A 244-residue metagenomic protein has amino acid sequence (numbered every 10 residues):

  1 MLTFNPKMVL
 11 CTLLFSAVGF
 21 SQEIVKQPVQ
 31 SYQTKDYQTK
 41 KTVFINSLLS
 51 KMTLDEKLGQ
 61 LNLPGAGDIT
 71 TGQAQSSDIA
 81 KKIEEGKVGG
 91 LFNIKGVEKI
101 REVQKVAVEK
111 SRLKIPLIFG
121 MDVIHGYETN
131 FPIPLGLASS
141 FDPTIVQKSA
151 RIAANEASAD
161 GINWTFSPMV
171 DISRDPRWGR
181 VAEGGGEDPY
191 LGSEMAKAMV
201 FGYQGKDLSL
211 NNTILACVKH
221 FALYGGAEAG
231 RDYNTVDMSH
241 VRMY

Functional and structural regions predicted by a protein language model:
M1-Q27: Bacterial Sec-dependent N-terminal signal peptides
S21-Y244: Glycoside hydrolase catalytic-domain context in secreted enzymes
